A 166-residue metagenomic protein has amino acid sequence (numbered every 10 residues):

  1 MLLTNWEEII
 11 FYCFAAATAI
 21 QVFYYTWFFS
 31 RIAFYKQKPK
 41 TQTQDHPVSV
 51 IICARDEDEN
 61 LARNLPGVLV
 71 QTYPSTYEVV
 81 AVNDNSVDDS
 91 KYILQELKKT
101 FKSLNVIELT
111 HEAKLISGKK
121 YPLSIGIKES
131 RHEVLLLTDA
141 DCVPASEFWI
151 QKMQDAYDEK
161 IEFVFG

Functional and structural regions predicted by a protein language model:
M1-Q44: N-terminal membrane-anchoring/stem segments of glycan-assembly enzymes
R31-P39, E57-V70: Short, well-formed alpha-helical segments that are part of the catalytic scaffolds of diverse glycosyltransferases
H46-S49, E78: Cell-envelope/extracellular polymer assembly enzymes that use nucleotide-activated donors
N64, S90, V134, S146-I150: Acidic donor-diphosphate engagement hotspot in glycosyltransferases and nucleotidyltransferases that stabilizes
P66-E112: Acidic donor-binding segment of Leloir-type glycosyltransferases
A113, E147-G166: Conserved donor NDP-sugar-binding/catalytic core segment of glycosyltransferases
L123, L135: Short aromatic/hydrophobic "clamp" motif used to bind/position activated sugar donors
D139-V143: The conserved acidic donor/metal-binding loop of glycosyltransferases
